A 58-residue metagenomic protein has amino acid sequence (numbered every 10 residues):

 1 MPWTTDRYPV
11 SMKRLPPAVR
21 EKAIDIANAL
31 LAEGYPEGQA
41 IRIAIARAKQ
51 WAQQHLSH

Functional and structural regions predicted by a protein language model:
M1-H58: C-terminal alpha-helical interaction appendages
